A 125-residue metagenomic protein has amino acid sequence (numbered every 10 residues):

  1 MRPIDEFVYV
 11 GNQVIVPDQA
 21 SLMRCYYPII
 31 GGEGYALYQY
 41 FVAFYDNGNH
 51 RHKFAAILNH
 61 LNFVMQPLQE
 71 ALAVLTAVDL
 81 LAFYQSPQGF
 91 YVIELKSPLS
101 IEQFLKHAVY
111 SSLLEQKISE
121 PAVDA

Functional and structural regions predicted by a protein language model:
M1-G48, H52: Short recognition helix of helix-turn-helix/winged-helix DNA-binding domains
Q13-V14, L22-M23, Y27, A56-N59 (+3 more regions): Short, structured secondary-structure boundary patches
A36, P67-Q69, I101: A generic structural micro-environment signature that highlights single residues at secondary-structure boundaries
F41-Y45, L75, S112-L113, K117: Generic structural signal for hydrophobic core residues of well-folded globular domains
F44-I93: Winged helix-turn-helix DNA-binding recognition segment
K96-A125: Short, amphipathic alpha-helical interaction segments positioned at domain boundaries
